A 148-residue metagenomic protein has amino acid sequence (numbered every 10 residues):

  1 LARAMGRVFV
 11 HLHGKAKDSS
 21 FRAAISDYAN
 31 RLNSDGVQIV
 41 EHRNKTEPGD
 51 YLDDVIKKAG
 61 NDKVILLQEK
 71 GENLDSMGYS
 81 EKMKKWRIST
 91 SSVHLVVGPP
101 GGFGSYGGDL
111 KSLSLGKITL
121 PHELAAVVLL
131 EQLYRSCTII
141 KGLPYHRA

Functional and structural regions predicted by a protein language model:
A2-L32: N-terminal beta1-alpha1 ligand-phosphate binding loop
H11, Q38-H42, L113: General small-molecule cofactor/ligand-binding pocket signal
G14-D18, K45, K70, T119: Short histidine/acidic/glycine/proline-rich micro-motifs that form metal- and phosphate-coordinating active-site loops
K15, G98-G101: Short beta-alpha junction loops
R22-I25, S76-S80, A126: Conserved strand-to-helix beginnings and helix N-cap segments that scaffold or border functional pockets
S34-H94, G102: S-adenosyl-L-methionine/SAH cofactor-binding core of RNA-modifying enzymes
S105-A148: Structured adenosyl-cofactor binding patch, chiefly the S-adenosyl-L-methionine
